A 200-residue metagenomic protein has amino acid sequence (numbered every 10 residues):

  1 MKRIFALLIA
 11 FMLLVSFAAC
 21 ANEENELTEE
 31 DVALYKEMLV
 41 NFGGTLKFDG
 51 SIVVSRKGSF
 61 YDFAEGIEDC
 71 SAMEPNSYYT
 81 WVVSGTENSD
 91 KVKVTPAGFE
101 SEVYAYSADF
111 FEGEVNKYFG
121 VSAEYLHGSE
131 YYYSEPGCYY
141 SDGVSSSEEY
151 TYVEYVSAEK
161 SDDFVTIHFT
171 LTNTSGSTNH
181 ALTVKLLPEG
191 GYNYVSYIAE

Functional and structural regions predicted by a protein language model:
M1-I4, L8: Positively charged n-region of N-terminal signal peptides that target proteins for export
F11-M12: Repetitive helical segments and hydrophobic/amphipathic motifs
S16-A19: C-terminal motif of bacterial Sec signal peptides marking the signal peptidase cleavage site
E23-E200: Mature, Sec-exported extracytoplasmic domains of Gram-positive
